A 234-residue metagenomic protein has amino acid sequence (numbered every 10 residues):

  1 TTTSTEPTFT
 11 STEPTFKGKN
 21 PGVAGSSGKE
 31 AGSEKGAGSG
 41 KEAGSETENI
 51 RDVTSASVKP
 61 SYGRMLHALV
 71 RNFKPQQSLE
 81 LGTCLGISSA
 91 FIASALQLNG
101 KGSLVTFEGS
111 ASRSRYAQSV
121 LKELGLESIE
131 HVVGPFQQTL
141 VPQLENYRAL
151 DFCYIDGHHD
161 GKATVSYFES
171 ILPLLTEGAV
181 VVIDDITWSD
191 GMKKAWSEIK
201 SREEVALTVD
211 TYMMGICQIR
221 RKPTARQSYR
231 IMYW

Functional and structural regions predicted by a protein language model:
T1-Y154, H158-V182, I186-W234: A short alpha-helical cap/connector motif
